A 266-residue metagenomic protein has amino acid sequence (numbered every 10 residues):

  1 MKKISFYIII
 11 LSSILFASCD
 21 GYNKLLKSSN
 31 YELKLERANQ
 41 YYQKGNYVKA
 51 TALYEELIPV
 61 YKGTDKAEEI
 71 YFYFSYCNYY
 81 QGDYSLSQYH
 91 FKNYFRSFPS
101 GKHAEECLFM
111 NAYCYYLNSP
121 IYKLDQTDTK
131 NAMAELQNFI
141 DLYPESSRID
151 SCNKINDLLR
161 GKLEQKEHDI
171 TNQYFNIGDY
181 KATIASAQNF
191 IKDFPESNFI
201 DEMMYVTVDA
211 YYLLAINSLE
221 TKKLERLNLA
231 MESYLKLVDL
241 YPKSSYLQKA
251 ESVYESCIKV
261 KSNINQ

Functional and structural regions predicted by a protein language model:
K2-I4, L15-Q266: Acidic, polar-rich low-complexity tracts and alpha-helical solenoid repeat scaffolds
F6-L11: Sec-dependent N-terminal signal peptides
